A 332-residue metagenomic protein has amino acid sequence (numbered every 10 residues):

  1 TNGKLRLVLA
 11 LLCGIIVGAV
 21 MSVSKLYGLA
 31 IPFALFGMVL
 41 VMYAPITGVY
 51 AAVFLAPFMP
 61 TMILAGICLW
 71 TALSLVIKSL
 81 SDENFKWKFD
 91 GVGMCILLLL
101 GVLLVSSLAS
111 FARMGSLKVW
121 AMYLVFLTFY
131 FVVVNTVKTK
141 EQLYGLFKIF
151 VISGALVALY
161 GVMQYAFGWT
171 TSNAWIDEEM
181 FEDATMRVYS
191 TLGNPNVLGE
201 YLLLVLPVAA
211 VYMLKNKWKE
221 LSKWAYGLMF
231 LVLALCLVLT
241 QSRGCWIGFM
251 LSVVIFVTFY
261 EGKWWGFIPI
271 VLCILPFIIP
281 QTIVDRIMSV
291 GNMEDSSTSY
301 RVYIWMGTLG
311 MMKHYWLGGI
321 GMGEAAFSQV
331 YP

Functional and structural regions predicted by a protein language model:
T1-V105, F111-G115, K140-K148, Y212-K223: Transmembrane signal-anchor hairpin modules in multi-pass inner-membrane enzymes, especially those that act on
L12-V23, P32-F36, L97-L108, V125-T128 (+4 more regions): Alpha-helical transmembrane segments of multi-pass inner-membrane proteins
A44, N194, R301: Short, conserved phosphate/pyrophosphate- and ester-handling motifs at nucleotide-, phospho-/glycolipid
M114-M122: Non-cytosolic membrane-interface motifs at loop->transmembrane helix junctions
Y160-S172, T282-N292, S296, L309 (+1 more regions): Aromatic-rich transmembrane-lumenal/periplasmic boundary elements in polytopic membrane proteins
W175, G291-M306, G310, H314 (+1 more regions): Long extracytoplasmic/lumenal interhelical loops at the membrane interface of multi-pass membrane proteins
